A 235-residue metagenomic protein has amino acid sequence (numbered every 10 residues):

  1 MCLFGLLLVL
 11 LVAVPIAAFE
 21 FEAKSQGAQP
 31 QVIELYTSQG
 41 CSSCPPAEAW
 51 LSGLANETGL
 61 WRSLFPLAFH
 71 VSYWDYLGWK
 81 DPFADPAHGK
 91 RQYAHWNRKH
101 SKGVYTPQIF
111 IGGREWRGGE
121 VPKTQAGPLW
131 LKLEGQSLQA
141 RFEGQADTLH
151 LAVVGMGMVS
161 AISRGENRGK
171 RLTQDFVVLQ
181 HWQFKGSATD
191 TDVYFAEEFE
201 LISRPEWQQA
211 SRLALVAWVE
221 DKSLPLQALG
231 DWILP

Functional and structural regions predicted by a protein language model:
C2-A13: Bacterial N-terminal signal peptides
F19-Q31: A short beta-strand-turn-helix
A28-C41: Short active-site neighborhood of thiol/selenol oxidoreductases, capturing the structured segment around
Q39-P46, L67: C-type cytochrome heme c attachment motif
P45-G59: Typically the conserved alpha-helix immediately C-terminal to a functionally engaged Cys/Sec in thioredoxin-like
E48-S52, A68, G89, Y93: Extracytoplasmic/secreted envelope proteins and their assembly/folding machinery, especially bacterial periplasmic
W61-G89: Thiol-based oxidoreductase modules, predominantly thioredoxin-like and allied folds used for disulfide exchange
P82-T106, R114-P235: Short, conserved sequence motifs used for protein processing/export or organelle targeting and for catalysis
